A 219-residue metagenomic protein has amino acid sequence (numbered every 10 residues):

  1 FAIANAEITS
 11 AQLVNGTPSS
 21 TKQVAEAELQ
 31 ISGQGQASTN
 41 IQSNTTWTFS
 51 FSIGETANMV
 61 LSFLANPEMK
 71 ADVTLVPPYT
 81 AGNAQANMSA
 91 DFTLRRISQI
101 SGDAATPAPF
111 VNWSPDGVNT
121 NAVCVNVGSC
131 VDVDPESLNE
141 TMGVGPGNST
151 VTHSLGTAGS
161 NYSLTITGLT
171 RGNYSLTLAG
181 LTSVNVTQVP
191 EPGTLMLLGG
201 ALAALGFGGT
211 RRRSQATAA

Functional and structural regions predicted by a protein language model:
F1-Q188: Helix-boundary and membrane-interface capping/anchor signal
G147, E191-G193, A216: Generic low-complexity segments that are intrinsically disordered, proline-rich and/or Lys/Arg-biased
A179-A204: Short, threonine-centered small-residue motifs that mark membrane-proximal processing/anchoring sites and TM-junction
L195-A219: C-terminal cell-surface anchoring/sorting signal
